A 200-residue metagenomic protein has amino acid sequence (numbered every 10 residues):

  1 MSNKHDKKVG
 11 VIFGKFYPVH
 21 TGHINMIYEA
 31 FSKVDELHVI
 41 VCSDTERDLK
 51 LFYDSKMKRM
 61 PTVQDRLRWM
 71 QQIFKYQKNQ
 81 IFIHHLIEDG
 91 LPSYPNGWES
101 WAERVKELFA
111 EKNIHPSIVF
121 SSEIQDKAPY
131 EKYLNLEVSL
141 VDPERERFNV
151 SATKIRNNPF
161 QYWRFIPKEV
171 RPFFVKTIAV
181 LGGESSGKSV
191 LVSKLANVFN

Functional and structural regions predicted by a protein language model:
M1-T177: Nucleotidyltransferase catalytic core that binds NTPs
V180: Hydrophobic anchor at the beta1->P-loop junction of P-loop NTPases
E184: The conserved Walker
G187: Conserved glycine(s) of the Walker
L191, L195: Hydrophobic positions on the alpha1 helix immediately C-terminal to the Walker A/P-loop
N197-N200: Conserved substrate/cofactor phosphate-moiety recognition/catalytic segment in nucleotide-dependent phosphotransferases
